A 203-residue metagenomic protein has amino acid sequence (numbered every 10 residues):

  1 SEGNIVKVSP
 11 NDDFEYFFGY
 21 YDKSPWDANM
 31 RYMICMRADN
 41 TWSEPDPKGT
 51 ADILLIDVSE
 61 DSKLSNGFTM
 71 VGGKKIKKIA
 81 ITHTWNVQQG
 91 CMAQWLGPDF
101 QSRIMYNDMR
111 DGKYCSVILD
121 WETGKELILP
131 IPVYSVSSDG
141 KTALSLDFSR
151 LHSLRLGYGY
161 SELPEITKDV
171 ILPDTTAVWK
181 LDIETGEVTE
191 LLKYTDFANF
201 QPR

Functional and structural regions predicted by a protein language model:
G3-V6, S62-G67, G73-K78, T123-E126 (+1 more regions): Predominantly a core beta-strand signature of beta-propeller blades across repeat-based propeller domains
V6-Y16, I76-Q88, V188-R203: Surface-exposed loop and turn segments in beta-propeller and other repeat-based domains that flank or scaffold
E15-D22, N40, D46-M109: Blade-loop segments of beta-propeller domains
A28-N29, D99-F100, S138-D139: Residue-level detector of Asp-centered blade-edge/turn motifs that repeat once per structural unit in beta-propeller
M30-M33, R103-I104, A143: Hydrophobic beta-strand positions that form the internal "hydrophobic ladder" of WD40/Gbeta-like beta-propeller blades
M36-T50, D108, L146-T175: Short, conserved, GDST-rich strand-edge loop motifs in beta-rich repeat architectures
T50-D61, S116-E122, P173-T185: Beta-propeller blade signature
